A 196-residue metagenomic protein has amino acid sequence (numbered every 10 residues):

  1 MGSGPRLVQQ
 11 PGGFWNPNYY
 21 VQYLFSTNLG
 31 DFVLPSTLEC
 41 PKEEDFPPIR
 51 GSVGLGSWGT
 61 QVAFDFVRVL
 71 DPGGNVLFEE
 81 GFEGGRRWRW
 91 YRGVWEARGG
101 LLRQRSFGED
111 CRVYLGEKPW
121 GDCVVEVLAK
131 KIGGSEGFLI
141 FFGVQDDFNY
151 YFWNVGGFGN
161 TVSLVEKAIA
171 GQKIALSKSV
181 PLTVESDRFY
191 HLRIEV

Functional and structural regions predicted by a protein language model:
M1-F46: Aromatic/acidic polysaccharide-binding cleft in carbohydrate-active enzymes
E44, F82, V125-V127, D187-V196: Short tryptophan-centered beta-strand motifs in secreted/extracellular beta-sheet-rich domains of glycan-recognition
E44, I49-V62: Flexible glycan-contacting loops in extracellular carbohydrate-active proteins
V53-G54, C111-K118, S177-V184: Beta-strand-rich interaction surfaces with strong enrichment in secreted/lumenal proteins
Q61-R92: Extracellular carbohydrate-recognition regions
E83-R112, N149: Extracellular glycan-recognition surfaces and repeat-rich motifs
Q104-I169, K173: Secretory/extracellular carbohydrate-interaction modules and structurally similar beta-sandwich "look-alikes"
I169-R193: Short, aromatic/His-centered strand-loop micro-motif at the edge of beta-sheets
